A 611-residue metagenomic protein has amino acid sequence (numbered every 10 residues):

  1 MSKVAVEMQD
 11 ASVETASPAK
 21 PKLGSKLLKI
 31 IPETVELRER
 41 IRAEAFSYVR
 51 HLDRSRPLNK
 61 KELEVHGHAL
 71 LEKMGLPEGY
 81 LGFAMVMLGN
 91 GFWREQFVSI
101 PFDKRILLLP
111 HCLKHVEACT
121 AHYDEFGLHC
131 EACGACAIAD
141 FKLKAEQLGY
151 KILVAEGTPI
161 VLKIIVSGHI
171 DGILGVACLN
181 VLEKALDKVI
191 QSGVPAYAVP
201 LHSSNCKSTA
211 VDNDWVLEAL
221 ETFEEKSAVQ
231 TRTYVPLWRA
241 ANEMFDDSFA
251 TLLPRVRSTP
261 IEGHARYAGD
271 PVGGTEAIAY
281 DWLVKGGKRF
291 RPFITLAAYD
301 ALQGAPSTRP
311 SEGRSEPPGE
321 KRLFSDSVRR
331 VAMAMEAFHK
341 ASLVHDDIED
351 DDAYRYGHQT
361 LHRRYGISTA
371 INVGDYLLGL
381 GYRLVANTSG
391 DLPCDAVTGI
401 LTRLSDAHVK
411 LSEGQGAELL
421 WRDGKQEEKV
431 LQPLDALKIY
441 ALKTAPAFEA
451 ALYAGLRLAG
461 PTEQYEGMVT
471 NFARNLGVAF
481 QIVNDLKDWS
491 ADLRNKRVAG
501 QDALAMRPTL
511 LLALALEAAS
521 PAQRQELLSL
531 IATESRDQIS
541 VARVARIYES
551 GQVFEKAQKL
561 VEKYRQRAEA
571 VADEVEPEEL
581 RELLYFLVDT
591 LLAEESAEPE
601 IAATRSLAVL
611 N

Functional and structural regions predicted by a protein language model:
S2-R105: Electropositive, gly/pro-rich neighborhoods at or near active sites that engage anionic ligands
L63-E72, G82-D171, V176: Conserved mixed alpha/beta catalytic, RNA-binding, or beta-rich assembly cores of soluble enzyme, regulatory
L148, Q191-V194: Short, structured coil segments at secondary-structure junctions
A196-R232: Ser/Thr/Gly-rich flexible loops in soluble cytosolic domains mediating phosphotransfer, phosphorylation
V235-D281: Charge-patterned, long linear interaction tracts outside catalytic cores
G269-R524, D589-L592: Mg2+-dependent prenyl diphosphate-binding active-site environment of isoprenoid biosynthetic enzymes
Q525-V575: Mobile late-domain/C-terminal helix-loop "cap" segments that border catalytic sites or the cytosolic face
Y564, E578-N611: Short, amphipathic C-terminal "tail helix"
